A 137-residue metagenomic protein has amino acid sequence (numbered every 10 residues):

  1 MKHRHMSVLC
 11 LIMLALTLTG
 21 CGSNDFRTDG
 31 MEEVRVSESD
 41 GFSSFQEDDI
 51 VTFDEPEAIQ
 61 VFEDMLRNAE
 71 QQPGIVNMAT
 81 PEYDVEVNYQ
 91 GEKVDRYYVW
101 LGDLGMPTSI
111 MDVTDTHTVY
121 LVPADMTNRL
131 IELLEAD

Functional and structural regions predicted by a protein language model:
K2-H5, C21-D137: Function-determining sites in protein domains
M6-M13: Sec-dependent N-terminal signal peptides
L16-G20: C-terminal motif of bacterial Sec signal peptides marking the signal peptidase cleavage site
